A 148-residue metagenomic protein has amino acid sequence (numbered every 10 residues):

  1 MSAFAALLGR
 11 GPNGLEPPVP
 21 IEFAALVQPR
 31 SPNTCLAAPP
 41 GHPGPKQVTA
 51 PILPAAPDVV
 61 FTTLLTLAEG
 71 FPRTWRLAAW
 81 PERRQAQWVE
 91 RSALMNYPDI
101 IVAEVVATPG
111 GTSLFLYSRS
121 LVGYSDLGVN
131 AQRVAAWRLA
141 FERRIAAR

Functional and structural regions predicted by a protein language model:
S2-R148: Ser/Thr-rich, low-complexity intrinsically disordered terminal regions
